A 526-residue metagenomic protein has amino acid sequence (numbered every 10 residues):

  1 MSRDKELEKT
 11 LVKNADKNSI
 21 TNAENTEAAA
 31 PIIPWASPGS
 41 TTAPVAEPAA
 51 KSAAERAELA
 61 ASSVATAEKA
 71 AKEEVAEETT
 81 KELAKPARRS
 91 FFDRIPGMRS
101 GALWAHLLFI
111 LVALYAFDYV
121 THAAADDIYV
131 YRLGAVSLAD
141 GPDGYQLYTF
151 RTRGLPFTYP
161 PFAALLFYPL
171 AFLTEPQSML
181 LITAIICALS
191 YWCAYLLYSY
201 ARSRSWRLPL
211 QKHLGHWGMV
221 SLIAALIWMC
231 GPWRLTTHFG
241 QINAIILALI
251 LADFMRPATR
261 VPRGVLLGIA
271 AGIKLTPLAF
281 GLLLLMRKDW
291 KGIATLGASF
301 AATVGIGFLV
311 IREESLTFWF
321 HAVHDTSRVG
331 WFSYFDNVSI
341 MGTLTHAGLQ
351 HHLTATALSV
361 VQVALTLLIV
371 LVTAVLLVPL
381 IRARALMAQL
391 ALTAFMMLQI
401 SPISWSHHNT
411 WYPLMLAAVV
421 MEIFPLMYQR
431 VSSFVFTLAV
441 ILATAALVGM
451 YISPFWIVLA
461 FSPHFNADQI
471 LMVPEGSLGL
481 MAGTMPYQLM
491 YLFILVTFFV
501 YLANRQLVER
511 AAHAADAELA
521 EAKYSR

Functional and structural regions predicted by a protein language model:
M1-F91, N504-R526: Short, intrinsically disordered terminal tails adjacent to the first/last structured region
E82-P262, W290-H407, P474-G483, A503-R526: Primarily membrane-embedded glycan-assembly and transfer machineries that use lipid-linked glycans
T174, L189, K274-P277, M415: Hydrophobic transmembrane alpha-helices
R260, G264-L266, T303, V435 (+1 more regions): Small-residue packing motifs within transmembrane alpha-helices
P262-L285, T393-I400: Membrane-interface alpha helices of multi-pass inner-membrane proteins
L278-V304, E422-M427: Perimembrane helix-loop-helix junctions
W405-E422: Hydrophobic/aromatic-rich transmembrane helices and adjacent perimembrane loops
V420-R526: Aromatic-enriched
